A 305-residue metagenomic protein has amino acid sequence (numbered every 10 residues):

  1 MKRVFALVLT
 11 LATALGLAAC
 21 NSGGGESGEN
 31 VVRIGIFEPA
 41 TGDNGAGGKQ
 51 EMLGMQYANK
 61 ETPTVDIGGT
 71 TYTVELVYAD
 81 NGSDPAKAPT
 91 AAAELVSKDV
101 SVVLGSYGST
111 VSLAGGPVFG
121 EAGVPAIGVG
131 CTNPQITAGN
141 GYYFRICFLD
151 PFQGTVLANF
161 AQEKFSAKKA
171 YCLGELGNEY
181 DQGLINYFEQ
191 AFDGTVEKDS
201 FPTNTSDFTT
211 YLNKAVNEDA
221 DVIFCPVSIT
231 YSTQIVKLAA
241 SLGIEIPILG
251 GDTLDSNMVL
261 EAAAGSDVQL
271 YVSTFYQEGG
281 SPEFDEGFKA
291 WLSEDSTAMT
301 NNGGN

Functional and structural regions predicted by a protein language model:
M1-V4, V8: Positively charged n-region of N-terminal signal peptides that target proteins for export
G16-A19: C-terminal motif of bacterial Sec signal peptides marking the signal peptidase cleavage site
S22-V31, A46-E51, V65-T137, I146 (+2 more regions): Beta-alpha junction/loop-to-helix N-cap segments that form part of ligand/metal-binding clefts
G35-Q56, A79-P85, G108-T110, L173-Q182 (+1 more regions): Extracytoplasmic "Venus flytrap"
I36-E38, L95-Y107, I127-V129, A170-G174 (+4 more regions): Periplasmic-binding protein-like
G45-G68, N186-A191: Short, polar/charged alpha-helical segment
Y143-T203, V222: An alpha-beta-alpha
A239-N305: Extracellular/periplasmic periplasmic-binding protein-like sensory domains
